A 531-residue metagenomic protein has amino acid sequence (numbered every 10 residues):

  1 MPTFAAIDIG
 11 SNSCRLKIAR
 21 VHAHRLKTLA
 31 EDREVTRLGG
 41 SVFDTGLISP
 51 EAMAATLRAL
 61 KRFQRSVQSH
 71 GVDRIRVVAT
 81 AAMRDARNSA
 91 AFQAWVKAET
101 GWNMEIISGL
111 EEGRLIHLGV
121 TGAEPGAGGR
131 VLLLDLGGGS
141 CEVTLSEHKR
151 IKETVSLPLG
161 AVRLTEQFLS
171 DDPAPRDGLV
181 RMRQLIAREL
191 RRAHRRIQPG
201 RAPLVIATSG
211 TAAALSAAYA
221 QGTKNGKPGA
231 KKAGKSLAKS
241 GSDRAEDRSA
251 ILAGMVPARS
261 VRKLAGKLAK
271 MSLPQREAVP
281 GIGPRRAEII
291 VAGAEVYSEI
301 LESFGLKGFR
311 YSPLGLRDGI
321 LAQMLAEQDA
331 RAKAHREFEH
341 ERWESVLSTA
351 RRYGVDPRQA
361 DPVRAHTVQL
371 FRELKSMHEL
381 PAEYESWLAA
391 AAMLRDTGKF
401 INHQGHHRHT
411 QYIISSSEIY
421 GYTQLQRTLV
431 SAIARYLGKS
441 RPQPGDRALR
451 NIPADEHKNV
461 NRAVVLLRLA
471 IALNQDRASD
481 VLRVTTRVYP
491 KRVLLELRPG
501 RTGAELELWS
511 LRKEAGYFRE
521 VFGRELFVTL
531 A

Functional and structural regions predicted by a protein language model:
P2-T28: N-terminal basic/disordered segments at the start of proteins
F4, I18-V21, S41-V72, T80-N88 (+8 more regions): Helical "lid/coupling" subdomains associated with nucleotide-phosphate turnover
N12, G139, G398: Short acidic, Gly/Ser-rich segments with clustered Asp/Glu that frequently serve as metal-coordination loops in enzyme
R25-L38, Q64, Q68-H70: N-terminal glycine-rich anion-binding loops that anchor highly charged ligand groups
V77: Dinucleotide-binding Rossmann-like beta1-alpha1 core, especially the glycine-rich loop that anchors the ADP
R130-S140, T144: A generic, well-ordered mixed alpha/beta core segment in the N-terminal half of proteins
V521-A531: A short amphipathic beta-strand at an alpha->beta junction
